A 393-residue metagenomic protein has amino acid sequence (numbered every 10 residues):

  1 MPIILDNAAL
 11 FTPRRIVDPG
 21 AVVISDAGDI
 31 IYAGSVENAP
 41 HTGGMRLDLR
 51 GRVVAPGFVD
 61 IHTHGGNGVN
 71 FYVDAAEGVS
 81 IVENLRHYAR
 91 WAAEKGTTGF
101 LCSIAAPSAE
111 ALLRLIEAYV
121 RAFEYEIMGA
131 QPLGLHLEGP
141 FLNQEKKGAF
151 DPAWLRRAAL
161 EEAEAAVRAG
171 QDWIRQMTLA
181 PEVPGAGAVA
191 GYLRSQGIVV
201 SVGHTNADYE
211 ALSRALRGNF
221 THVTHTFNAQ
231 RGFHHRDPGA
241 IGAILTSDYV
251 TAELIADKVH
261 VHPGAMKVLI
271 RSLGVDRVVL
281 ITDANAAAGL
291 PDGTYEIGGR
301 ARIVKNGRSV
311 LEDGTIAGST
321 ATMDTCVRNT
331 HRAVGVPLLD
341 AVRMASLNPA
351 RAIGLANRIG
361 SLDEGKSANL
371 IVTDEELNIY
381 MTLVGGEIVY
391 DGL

Functional and structural regions predicted by a protein language model:
M1-I4, L10-A55: Histidine-rich, glycine-flanked metal-binding segment
A8, R351, S361-L393: C-terminal cap of metal-dependent C-N hydrolases
G51, L137, L193, V223 (+2 more regions): Conserved, mostly hydrophobic/aromatic
R52-R114: Metal-associated gating/positioning segment near the N- to mid-region
E83, L115-A118, A159-E161, H235-I241: Charged helix-capping and loop-helix junction motifs
A89-W173: Divalent-metal coordination cores built from histidine and acidic residues
E164, R168-L290, V389: Active-site core of metal-dependent hydrolases
G242-L254, I270-T282, A288-V372: His/Asp/Glu-enriched, well-ordered alpha-helical/loop segment that forms or immediately abuts the divalent-metal
